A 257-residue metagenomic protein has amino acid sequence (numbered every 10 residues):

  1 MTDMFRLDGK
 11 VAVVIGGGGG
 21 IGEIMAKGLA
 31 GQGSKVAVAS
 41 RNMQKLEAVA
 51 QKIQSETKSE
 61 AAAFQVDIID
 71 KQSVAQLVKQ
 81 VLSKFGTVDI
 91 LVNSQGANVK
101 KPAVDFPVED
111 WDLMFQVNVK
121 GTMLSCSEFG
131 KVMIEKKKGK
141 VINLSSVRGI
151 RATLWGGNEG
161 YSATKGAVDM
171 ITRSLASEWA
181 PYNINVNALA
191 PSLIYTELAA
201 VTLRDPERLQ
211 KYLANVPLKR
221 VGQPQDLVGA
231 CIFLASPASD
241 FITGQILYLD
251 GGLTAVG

Functional and structural regions predicted by a protein language model:
T2-M4, C231-I232, T243-G257: Short C-terminal tail/terminal secondary-structure segment of NAD(P)H-dependent dehydrogenase/reductase domains
G18-G20: Conserved glycine-rich cofactor-binding loop
M43, Q65-L77, V108, Q225-D226: The beta1-alpha1 cofactor-binding region of Rossmann-like NAD(H)/NADP(H)-dependent oxidoreductases
P102-A103, P107-F115, V141, R208 (+1 more regions): Substrate-binding pocket helix/loop in short-chain dehydrogenase/reductase
C126, T164, T172: Active-site helix of classical SDR
K131, S177-P181, D240: Alpha-helical segment proximal to the catalytic Tyr-Lys
S146: Residue(s) in the substrate-gating loop at a strand-loop-helix junction that position the organic substrate next
